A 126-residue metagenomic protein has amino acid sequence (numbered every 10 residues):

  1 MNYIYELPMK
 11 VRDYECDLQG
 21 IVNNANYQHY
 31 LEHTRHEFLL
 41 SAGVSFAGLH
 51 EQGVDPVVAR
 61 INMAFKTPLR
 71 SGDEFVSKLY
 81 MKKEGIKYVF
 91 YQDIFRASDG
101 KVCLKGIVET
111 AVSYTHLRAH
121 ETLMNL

Functional and structural regions predicted by a protein language model:
M1-F38: Catalytic strand-loop segment that frames the active site of acyl-thioester-processing enzymes
D13, Q92-F95, T110: Generic short beta-strand
A25-H29, H33-R60, A64: N-terminal first-folded block
M63-A97: Hydrophobic beta-sheet segments that form the core/acyl-binding groove of ACP/CoA-dependent acyl-chain-processing
T115-T122: Conserved small/polar residues in nucleotide/adenosyl-binding loops
